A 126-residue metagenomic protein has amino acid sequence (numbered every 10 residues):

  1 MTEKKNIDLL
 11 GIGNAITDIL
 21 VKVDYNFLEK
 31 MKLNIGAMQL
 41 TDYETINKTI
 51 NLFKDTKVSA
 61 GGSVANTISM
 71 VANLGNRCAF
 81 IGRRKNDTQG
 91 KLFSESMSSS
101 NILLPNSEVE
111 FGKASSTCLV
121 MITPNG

Functional and structural regions predicted by a protein language model:
T2-A79, K91: Glycine-rich phosphate/adenosyl-contacting loop at the front of the ribokinase-like
I7, S115-C118: Change "...and in nucleic-acid phosphodiester-cleaving endonucleases..." to "...and in nucleic-acid processing enzymes
I16, K85, P124: Short, glycine/serine-rich, charged loops/turns that create anion-binding and catalytic segments at active sites
L74, K113-S116: Short, basic and Ser/Thr-rich N-terminal targeting/leader segments
A79-G82, P105-N106: Short catalytic-loop micro-motif centered on adjacent basic/acidic residues
N86, G90-S98: Short, electropositive alpha-helical surface patch
S96-K113: A glycine-rich helix N-cap at a beta->alpha junction
P105-E110, C118-G126: Conserved phosphate-binding/catalytic loop of the ribokinase/pfkB sugar-kinase fold
